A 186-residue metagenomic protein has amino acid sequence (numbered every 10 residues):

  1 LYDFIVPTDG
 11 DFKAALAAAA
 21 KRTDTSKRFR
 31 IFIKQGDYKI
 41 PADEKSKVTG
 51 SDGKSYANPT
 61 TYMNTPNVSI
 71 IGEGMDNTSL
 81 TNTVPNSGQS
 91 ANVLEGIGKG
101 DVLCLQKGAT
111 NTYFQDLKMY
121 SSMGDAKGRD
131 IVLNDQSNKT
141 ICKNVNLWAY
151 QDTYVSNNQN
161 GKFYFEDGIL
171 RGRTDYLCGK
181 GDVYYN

Functional and structural regions predicted by a protein language model:
F4, I31, Y38, V68 (+6 more regions): Solenoid scaffold repeats with emphasis on beta-solenoid/beta-helix
T8-L16, A20, T25-S69, M75-S79: N-terminal extracellular ligand-recognition/capping segment immediately after the signal peptide
L16-A19, Y164, K180-N186: Glycine-rich phosphate/ribose-binding loops and adjacent secondary-structure elements that form binding surfaces
A17, K45-T60, N86-L105, A126-N134 (+3 more regions): Extracellular beta-strand/beta-solenoid scaffold signature
K34, I71-E73, Q106, Q115 (+8 more regions): Feature marks extracellular polysaccharide-active and adherence modules
Y62-M63, Q106, L177, Y184-Y185: Sequence/structural signature of small/polar-enriched beta-strand/turn repeats that build beta-strand-rich repeat
P66-V132: Right-handed parallel beta-helix/beta-spiral solenoid domain characteristic of secreted/periplasmic
